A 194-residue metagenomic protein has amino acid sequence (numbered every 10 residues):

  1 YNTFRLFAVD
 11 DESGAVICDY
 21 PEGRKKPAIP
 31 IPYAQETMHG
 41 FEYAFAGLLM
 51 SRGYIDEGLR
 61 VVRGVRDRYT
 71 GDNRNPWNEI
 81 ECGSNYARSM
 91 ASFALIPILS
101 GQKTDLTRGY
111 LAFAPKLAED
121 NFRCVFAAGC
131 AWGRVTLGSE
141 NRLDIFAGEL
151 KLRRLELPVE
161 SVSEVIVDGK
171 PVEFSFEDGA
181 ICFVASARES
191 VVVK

Functional and structural regions predicted by a protein language model:
Y1-F126, K151: Active-site core of glycosidic bond-cleaving carbohydrate-active enzymes
E36, D144-F146: Generic beta-strand/beta-sheet core signal
G109, G148, S186-R188: Tight coil/turn sites that cap or link beta-strands
L117-N141: Edge strands and adjacent loops of beta-rich recognition modules
W132, V172-E173: Short, isolated positions in well-ordered beta-strands
F146-S161: Surface-exposed beta-strand/loop patches in extracellular or lumenal glycoproteins
V162-D168: Change to "...patches in solvent-exposed regions of secreted, membrane-anchored, or virion-exposed structural
S175-K194: C-terminal beta-strand-rich structural cap/linker in extracellular carbohydrate-active enzymes
